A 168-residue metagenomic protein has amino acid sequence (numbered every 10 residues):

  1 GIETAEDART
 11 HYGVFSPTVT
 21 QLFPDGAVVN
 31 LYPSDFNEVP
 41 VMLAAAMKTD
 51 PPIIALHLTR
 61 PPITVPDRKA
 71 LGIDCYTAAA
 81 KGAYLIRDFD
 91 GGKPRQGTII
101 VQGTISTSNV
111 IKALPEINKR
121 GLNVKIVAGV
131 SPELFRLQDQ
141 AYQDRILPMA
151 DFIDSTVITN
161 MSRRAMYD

Functional and structural regions predicted by a protein language model:
G1-T20, D25, V29-N30, V39 (+1 more regions): Thiamine diphosphate
S34: TRNA-recognition modules of translation machinery and tRNA-sensing kinases, especially anticodon-binding
